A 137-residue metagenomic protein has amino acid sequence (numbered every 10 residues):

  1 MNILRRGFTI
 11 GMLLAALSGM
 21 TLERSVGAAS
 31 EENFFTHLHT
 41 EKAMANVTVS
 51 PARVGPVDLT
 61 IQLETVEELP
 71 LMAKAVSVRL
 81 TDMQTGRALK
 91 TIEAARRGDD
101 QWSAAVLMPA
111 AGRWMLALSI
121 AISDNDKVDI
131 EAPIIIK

Functional and structural regions predicted by a protein language model:
M1-I3: Cytosolic-side transmembrane helix boundary signature
R5-T9: N-terminal export leaders
I10-G19: Bacterial N-terminal signal peptides
T21-K137: N-terminal soluble domains immediately following signal/targeting peptides that reside in extracytoplasmic
